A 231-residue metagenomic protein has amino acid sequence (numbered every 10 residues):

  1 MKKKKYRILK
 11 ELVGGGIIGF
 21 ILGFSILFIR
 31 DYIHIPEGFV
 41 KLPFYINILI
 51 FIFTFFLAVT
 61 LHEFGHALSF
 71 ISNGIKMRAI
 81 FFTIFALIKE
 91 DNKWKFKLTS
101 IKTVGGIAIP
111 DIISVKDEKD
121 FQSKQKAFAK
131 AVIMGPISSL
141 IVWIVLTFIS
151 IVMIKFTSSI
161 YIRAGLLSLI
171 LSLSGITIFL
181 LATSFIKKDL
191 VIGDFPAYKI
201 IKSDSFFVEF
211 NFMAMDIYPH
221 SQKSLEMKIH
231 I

Functional and structural regions predicted by a protein language model:
M1-F51: Topogenic membrane-insertion module of multi-pass membrane proteins
K2-R7, V104-A127: Non-catalytic, topology-defining segments of multipass membrane proteins
I21-R30, L57-L61, G65, S69 (+4 more regions): Alpha-helical membrane-inserting segments
Y32-P36, A67-I80, I149-I160, I186-L190: Membrane-interface elements of multi-pass transporters and channels
V40-T60, L166-A182: Membrane-embedded alpha-helical segments that form the functional core of polytopic membrane enzymes, especially those
I48-D117: Small-residue-rich helix-interface/hinge motifs
K116-H220: Hydrophobic transmembrane alpha-helical segments that form the core helix bundle of multi-pass membrane enzymes
M215-I231: Alpha-helical protein-protein interaction scaffolds
